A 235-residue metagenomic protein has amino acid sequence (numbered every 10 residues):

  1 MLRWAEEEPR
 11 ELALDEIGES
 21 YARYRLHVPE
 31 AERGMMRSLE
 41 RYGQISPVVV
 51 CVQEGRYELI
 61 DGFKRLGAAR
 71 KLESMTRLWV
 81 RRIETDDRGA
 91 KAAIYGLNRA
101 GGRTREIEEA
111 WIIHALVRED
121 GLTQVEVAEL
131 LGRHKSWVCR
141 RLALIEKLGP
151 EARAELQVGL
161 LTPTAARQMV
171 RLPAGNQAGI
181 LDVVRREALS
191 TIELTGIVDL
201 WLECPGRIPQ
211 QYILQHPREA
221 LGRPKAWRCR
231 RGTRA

Functional and structural regions predicted by a protein language model:
M1-I83, I94, A100: Short, charged/polar connector segments at secondary-structure boundaries
Y24-L26, G67-K147: Amphipathic, charge-rich alpha-helical segments that serve as recognition/docking helices
A31, M35, R65, K91 (+5 more regions): Helical mechanochemical/support elements of P-loop NTPase systems and associated helical scaffolds
R37, E129, D182: Replace "anionic and nucleotidyl ligands
P47, R77-R81, V125, S136 (+3 more regions): A local structural micro-motif
Q53, R133-H134, L161: An acidic- and aromatic-residue-enriched active-site/binding cleft used to recognize and process polar
E108-E119, C139-A235: Amphipathic alpha-helical extensions and coiled-coil-like segments
